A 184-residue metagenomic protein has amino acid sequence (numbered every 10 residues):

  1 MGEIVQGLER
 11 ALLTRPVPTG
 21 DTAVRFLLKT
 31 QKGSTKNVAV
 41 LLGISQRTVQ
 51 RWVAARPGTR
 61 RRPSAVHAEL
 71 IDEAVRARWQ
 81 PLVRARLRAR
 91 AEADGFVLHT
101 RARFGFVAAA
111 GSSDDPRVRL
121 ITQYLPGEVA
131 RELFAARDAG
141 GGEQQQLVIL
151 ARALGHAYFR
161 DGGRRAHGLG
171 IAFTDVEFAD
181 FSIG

Functional and structural regions predicted by a protein language model:
M1-R15, S182-G184: N-terminal flexible/basic segments that precede or flank functional cores
T14-G33: Short, amphipathic alpha-helical "recognition" segments used to contact nucleic acids or chromatin
S34-G43: Short alpha-helical "recognition helix" segments of helix-turn-helix
L42-R62: Recognition helix of helix-turn-helix/homeodomain-like DNA-binding domains that insert into the DNA major groove
G58-E73: Short, basic-rich loop-to-helix N-cap that marks the start of a DNA-contacting helix
Q80-Y158: Helix-turn-helix/homeodomain-like alpha-helical modules used for DNA recognition and transcription-factor dimerization
Q144-G184: Eukaryote-biased intrinsically disordered, low-complexity acidic regions enriched in Ser/Thr/Pro
